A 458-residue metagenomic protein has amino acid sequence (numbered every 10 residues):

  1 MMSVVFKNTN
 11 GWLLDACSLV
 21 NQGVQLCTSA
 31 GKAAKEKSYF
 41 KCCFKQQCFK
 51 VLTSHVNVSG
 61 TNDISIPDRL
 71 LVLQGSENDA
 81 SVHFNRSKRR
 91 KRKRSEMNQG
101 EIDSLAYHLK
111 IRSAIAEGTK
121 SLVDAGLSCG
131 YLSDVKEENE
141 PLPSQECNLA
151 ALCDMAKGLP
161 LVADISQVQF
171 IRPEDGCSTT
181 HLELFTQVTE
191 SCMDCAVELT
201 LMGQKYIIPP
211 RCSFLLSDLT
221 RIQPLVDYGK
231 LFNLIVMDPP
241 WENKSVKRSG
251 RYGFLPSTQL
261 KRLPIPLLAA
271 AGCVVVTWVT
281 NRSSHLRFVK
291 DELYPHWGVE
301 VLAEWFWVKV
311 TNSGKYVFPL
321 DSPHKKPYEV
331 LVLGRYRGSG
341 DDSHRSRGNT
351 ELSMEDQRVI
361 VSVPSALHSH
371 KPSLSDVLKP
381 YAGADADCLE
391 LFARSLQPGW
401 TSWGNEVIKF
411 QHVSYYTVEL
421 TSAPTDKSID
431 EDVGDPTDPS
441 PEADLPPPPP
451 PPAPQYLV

Functional and structural regions predicted by a protein language model:
M1-M237, W241-L260, P264-P266, R282-V458: Class I S-adenosyl-L-methionine
A269-T280: Conserved beta-strand signature within the Rossmann-like core of class I S-adenosyl-L-methionine
